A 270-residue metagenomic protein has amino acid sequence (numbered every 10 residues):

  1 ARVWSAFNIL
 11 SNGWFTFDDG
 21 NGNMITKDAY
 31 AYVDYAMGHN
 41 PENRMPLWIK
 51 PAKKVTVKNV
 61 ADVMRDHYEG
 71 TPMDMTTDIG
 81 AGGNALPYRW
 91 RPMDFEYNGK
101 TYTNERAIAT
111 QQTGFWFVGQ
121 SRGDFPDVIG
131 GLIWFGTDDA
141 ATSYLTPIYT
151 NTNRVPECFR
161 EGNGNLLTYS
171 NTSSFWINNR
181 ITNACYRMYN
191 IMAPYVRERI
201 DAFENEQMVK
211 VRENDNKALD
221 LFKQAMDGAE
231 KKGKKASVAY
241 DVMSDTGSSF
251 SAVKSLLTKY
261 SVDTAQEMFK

Functional and structural regions predicted by a protein language model:
A1-K270: C-terminus-biased signal that marks the final domain/tail of proteins
